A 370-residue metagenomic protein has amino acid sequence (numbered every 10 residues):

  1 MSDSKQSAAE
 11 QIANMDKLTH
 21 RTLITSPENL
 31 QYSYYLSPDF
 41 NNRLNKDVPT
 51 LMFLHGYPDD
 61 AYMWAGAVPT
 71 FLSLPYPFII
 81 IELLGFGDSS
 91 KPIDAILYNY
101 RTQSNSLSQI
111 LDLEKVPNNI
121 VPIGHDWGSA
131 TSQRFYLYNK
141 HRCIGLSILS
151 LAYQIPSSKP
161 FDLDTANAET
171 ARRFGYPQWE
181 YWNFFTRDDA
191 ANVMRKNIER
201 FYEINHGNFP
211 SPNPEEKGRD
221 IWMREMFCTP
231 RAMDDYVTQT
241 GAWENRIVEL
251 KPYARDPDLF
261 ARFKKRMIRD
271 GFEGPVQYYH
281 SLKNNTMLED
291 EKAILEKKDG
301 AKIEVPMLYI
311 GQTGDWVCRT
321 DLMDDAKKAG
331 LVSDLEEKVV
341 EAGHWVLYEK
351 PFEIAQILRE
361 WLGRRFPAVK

Functional and structural regions predicted by a protein language model:
K5-P27, Y32-Y34, P38-T50, F86-I123 (+1 more regions): Flexible "cap/lid" subdomain of the alpha/beta-hydrolase fold that forms the substrate-access gate
H20, F78-I80, E336-V339: Conserved beta-strand scaffold positions in the cores of enzyme catalytic domains, especially in NTP/NDP-utilizing
L51-F53, F78: Hydrophobic beta-strand anchors of alpha/beta hydrolase catalytic cores
H55-Y57, H125: Conserved alpha/beta-hydrolase "nucleophile elbow" surrounding the catalytic nucleophile
Y57-V68: The serine-hydrolase catalytic nucleophile loop
A67, F135, I357-W361: Hydrophobic residues on the short alpha-helix immediately C-terminal to a glycine-rich phosphate/catalytic loop
F71-P92: Conserved alpha/beta-hydrolase
V332-K370: Catalytic active-site module of serine/aspartate enzymes centered on a nucleophile-bearing elbow/loop
